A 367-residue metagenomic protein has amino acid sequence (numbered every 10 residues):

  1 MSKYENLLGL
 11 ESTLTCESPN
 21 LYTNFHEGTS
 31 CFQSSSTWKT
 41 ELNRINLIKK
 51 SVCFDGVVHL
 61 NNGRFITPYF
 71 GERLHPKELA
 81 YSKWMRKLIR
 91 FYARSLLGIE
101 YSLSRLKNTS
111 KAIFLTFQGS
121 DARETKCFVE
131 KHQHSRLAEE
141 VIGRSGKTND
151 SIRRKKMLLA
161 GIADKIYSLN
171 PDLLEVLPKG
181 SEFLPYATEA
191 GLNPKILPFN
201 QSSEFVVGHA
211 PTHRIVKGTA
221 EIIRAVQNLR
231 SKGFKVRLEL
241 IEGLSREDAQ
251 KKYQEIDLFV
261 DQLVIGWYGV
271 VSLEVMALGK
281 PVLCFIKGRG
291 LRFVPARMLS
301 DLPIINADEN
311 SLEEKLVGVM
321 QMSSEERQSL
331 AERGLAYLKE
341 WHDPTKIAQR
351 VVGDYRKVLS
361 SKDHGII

Functional and structural regions predicted by a protein language model:
E27, R73-A93, L115-N149, K287 (+1 more regions): Acceptor-binding helix/loop patch of EC 2.4 sugar-transfer enzymes, predominantly nucleotide-sugar-dependent
L96-A112, R123-E124, H132-I166: Membrane-proximal helix-turn-helix segments that form the acceptor-binding/catalytic region of lipid-linked
E182-K217, I223: Conserved donor-binding/catalytic core segment of Leloir-type glycosyltransferases
D257, G279-P281: A short alpha->beta transition loop at the rim of the catalytic pocket in nucleotide-sugar-dependent
P281-G290: Short hydrophobic beta-strand element within catalytic cores of glycosyltransferases and related nucleotide-activated
L291-G318: Change "using UDP/GDP/dTDP sugars" to "using nucleotide sugars
G318-A336, S361-D363: Conserved donor-nucleotide binding/catalytic region of nucleotide-linked donor-dependent transferases
Q328-R356: A charged, aromatic-enriched C-terminal amphipathic alpha-helix characteristic of glycosyltransferases across folds
